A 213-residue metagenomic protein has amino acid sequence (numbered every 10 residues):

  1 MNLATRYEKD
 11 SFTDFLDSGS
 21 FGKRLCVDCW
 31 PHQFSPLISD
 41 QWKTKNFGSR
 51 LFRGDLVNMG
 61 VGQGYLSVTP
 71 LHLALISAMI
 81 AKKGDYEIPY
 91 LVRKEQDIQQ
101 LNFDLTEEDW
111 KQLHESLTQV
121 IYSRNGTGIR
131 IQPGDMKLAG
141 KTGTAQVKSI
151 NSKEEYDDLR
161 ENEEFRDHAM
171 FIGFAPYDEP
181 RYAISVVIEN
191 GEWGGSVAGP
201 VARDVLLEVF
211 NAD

Functional and structural regions predicted by a protein language model:
M1-S185: Beta-lactam-recognizing serine transpeptidase/beta-lactamase-like catalytic domain environment
D10-S18, P133, K153, E189-E192 (+1 more regions): Periplasmic/cell-envelope proteins involved in peptidoglycan metabolism and beta-lactam response
